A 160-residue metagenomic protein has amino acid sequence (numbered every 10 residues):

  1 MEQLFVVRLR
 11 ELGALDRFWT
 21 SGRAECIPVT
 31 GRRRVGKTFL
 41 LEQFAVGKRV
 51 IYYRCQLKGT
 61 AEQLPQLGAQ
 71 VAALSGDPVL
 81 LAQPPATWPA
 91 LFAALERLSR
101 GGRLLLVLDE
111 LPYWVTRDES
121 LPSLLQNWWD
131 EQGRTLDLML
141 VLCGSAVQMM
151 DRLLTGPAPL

Functional and structural regions predicted by a protein language model:
M1-L160: Phosphate-binding site recognition
